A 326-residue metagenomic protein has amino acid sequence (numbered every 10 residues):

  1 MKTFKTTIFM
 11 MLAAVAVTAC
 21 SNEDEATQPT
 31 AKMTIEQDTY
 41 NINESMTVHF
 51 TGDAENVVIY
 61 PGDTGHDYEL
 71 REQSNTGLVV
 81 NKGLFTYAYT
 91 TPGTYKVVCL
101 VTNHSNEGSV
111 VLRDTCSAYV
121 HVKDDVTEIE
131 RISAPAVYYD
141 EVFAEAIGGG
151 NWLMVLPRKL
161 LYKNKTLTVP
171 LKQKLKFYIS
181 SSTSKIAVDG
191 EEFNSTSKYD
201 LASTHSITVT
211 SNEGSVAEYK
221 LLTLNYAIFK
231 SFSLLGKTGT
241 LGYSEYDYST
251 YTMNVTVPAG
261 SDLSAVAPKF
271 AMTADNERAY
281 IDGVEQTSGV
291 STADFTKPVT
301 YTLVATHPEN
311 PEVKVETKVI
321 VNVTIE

Functional and structural regions predicted by a protein language model:
M1-A19: Sec-dependent bacterial lipoprotein signal peptides
T3, C20-D125: Extracellular/lumenal mature domains of secreted and surface-exposed proteins
M11, A16, V48-H49, I59-G62 (+10 more regions): Generic detector of intrinsically disordered, low-complexity, polar/charged segments
S21-T39, T94, V111-E326: Beta-rich interaction/scaffold domains
